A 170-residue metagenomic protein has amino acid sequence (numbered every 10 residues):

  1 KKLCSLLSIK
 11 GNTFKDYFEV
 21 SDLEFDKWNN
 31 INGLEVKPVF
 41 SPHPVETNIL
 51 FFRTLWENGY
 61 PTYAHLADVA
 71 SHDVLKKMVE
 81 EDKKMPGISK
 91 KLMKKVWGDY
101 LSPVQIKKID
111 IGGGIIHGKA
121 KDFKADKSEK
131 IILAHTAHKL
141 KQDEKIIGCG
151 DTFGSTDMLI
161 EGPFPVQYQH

Functional and structural regions predicted by a protein language model:
K2-I9: A short, active-site helix/loop in glycosyltransferases that binds the activated sugar's phosphate group
L3, K15-K27, G98-I106, I115-H170: Binuclear metal-ion centers of metallo-dependent hydrolases, dominated by the metallo-beta-lactamase
K10, P86-K90, K119: Helix N-terminus capping/helix-initiation residues
K10-F14, N58: Short helix-capping segments at alpha-helix termini
V20-P103, E161-H170: Core dinuclear metal-dependent hydrolase active-site scaffold
S41-E46, I111-I116, A137-K139: Short beta->alpha connector loops
H65-D68, I109, A134: Active-site flanking residues adjacent to catalytic metal/cofactor-binding acidic residues
